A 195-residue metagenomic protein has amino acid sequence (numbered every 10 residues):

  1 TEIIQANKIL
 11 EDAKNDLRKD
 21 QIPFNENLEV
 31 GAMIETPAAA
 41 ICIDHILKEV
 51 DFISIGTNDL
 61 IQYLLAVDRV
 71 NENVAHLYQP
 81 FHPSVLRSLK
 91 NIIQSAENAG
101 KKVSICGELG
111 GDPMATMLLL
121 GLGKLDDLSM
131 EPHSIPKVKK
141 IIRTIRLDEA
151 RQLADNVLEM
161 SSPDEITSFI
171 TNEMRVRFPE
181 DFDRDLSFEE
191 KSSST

Functional and structural regions predicted by a protein language model:
T1-T195: Conserved alpha/beta-domain cores
